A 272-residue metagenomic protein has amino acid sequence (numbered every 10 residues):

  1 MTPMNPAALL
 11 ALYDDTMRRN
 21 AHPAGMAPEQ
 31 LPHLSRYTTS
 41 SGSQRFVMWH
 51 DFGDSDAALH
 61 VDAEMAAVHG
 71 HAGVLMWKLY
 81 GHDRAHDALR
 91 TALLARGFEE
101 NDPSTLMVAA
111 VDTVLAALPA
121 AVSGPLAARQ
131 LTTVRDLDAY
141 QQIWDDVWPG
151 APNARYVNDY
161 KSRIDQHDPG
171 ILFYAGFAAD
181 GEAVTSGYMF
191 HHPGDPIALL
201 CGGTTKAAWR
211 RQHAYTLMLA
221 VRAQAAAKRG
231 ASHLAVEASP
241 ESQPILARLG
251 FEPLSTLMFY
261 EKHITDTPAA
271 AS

Functional and structural regions predicted by a protein language model:
M1-H71, H86, A154, N158: N-terminal charged segments
T2-N5, R19-M26, T105-A116, A227-K228 (+2 more regions): Terminal substrate-recognition subdomain of acyl/acetyltransferases
P28-L31, A88-R96, G170-T185: Conserved beta-hairpin
Y37-M48, N101, H191-C201, R210: A conserved beta-turn-beta hairpin within the catalytic core of GNAT-like acetyltransferases that forms part
A57-M65, T205, R211-Q224, A238 (+1 more regions): Conserved acetyl-CoA-binding loop-helix of GNAT-fold acetyltransferases
A57-R135, V236, M258-K262: Acyl-donor-binding surface of acyltransferase catalytic domains
H71-A72, Q142-R155: Helix-loop element at the rim of GNAT/NAT acetyltransferase active sites that forms part of the acceptor-substrate
A151-A207: A conserved beta-strand-loop-helix scaffold within acyl/acetyltransferase catalytic domains
